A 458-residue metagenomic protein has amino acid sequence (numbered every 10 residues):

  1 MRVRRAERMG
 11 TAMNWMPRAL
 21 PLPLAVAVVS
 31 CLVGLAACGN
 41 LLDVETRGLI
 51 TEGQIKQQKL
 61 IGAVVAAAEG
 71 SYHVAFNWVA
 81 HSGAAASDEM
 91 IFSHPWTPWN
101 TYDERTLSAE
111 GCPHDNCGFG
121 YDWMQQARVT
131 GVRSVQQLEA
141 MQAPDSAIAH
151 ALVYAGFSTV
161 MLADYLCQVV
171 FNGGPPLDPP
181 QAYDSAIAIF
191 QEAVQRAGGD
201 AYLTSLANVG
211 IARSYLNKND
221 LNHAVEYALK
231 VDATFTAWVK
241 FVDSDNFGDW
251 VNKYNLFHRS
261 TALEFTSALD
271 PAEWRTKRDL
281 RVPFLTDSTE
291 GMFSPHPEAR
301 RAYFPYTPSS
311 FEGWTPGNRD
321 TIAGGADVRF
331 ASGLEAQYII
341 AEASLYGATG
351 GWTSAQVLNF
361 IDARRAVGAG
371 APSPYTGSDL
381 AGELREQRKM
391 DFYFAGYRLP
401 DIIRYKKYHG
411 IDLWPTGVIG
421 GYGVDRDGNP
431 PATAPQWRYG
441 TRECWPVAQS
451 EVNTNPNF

Functional and structural regions predicted by a protein language model:
P23-L35: Bacterial N-terminal signal peptides
C38-A86, D412-F458: Membrane-proximal, proline-rich intrinsically disordered regions
G62, W99-V169, E192-A201, A323-A331 (+2 more regions): Conserved, well-structured interaction surfaces
F92, Y102-D103, D220, V225-Q337 (+5 more regions): Hydrophobic-face positions in mid-chain alpha helices that act as interaction patches
Y183, L221, G350-S354: TPR-repeat structural position
